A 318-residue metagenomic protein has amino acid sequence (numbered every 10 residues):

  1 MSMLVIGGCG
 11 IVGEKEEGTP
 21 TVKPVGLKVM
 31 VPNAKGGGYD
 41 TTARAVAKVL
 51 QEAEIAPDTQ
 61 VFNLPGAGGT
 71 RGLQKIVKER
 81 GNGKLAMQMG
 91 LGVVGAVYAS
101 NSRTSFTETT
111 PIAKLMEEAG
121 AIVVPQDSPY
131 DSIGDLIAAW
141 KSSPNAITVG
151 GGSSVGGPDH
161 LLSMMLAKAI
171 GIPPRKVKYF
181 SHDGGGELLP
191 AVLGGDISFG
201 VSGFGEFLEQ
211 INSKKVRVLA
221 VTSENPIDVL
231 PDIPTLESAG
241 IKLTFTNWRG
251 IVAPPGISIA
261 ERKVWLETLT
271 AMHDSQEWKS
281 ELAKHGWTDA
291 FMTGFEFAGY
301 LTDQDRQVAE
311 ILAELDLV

Functional and structural regions predicted by a protein language model:
M1-M3: N-terminal export leaders
V5-G8: C-terminal motif of bacterial Sec signal peptides marking the signal peptidase cleavage site
G10-E108, I172-S198, D289-M292, L317-V318: N-terminal (or domain-start) structured segment
P24, I170, T235, I259-V318: An extracytoplasmic/periplasmic, membrane-proximal ligand-sensing/linker region
E52, K75-L85, Y98-D183, E187 (+1 more regions): Hinge/capping helix and adjacent helix->loop/strand transition within the periplasmic-binding protein
M87-V93, V97, G184-G185, V201-F207 (+3 more regions): Beta->alpha turn/N-cap motifs
G151-I233: Ligand-binding pocket segment of bilobal, Venus flytrap-like solute-binding proteins
E206-D274, D303-R306: C-terminal lobe and pocket-closing loops of periplasmic/extracytoplasmic Venus-flytrap solute-binding proteins
